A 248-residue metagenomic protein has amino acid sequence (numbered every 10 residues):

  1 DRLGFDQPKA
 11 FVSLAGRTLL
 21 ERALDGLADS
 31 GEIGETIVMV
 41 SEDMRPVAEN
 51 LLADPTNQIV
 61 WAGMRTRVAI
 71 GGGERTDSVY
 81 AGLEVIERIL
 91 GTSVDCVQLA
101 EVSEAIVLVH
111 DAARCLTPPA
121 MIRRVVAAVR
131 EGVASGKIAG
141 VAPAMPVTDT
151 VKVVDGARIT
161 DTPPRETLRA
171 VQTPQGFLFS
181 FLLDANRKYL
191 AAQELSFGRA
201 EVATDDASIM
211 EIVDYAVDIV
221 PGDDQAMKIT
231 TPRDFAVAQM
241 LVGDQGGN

Functional and structural regions predicted by a protein language model:
D1-R45: N-terminal glycine-rich phosphate-binding loop and ensuing alpha1 helix
L3, V47-L52, V125, V151 (+1 more regions): Hydrophobic packing residues within well-ordered alpha-helices of enzyme cores
L20, G82, H110-D111, P146 (+2 more regions): Residue-level signal for inorganic ion chemistry
G31-R65: Acidic donor-binding segment of Leloir-type glycosyltransferases
A53-E104: Short phosphate-binding loop-to-helix
V107: Short aromatic/hydrophobic "clamp" motif used to bind/position activated sugar donors
L116-V220, N248: Conserved core of the sugar-phosphate nucleotidyltransferase
A226-N248: Hydrophobic helical membrane-anchoring modules
